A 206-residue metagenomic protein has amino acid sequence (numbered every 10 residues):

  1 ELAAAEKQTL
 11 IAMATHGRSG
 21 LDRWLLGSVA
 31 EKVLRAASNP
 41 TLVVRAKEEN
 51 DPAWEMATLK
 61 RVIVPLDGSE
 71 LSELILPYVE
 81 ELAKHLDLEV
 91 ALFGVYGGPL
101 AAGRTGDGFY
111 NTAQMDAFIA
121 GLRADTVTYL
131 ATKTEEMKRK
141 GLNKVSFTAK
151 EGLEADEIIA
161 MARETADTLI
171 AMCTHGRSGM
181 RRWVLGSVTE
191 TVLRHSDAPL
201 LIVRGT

Functional and structural regions predicted by a protein language model:
E1-N50, A160-T206: Gly/Ser-rich helix-loop-strand patches that form or flank binding pockets for ribonucleotide-derived cofactors
A3, A83, K133-K138, A162: Conserved hydrophobic residues forming the short capping helix/wall of the S-adenosyl-L-methionine
W24, W54, I75, A102-G106 (+2 more regions): Short, well-ordered secondary-structure micro-motifs
E48-K60: Intrinsically disordered, low-complexity Ser/Thr-rich linker and spacer segments in cell-wall-related proteins
N50, E73-E80, A131, D156-I159: Amphipathic, non-transmembrane alpha-helical secondary structure
A57-A113, K140-T148, D167-T168, G205: Small/aliphatic-rich secondary-structure junction motif
T112-T128: A short acidic, glycine-rich active-site loop that binds or catalyzes chemistry on phosphate/adenosine moieties
A149-E157: Charged docking surfaces used in two-component/phosphorelay signaling
